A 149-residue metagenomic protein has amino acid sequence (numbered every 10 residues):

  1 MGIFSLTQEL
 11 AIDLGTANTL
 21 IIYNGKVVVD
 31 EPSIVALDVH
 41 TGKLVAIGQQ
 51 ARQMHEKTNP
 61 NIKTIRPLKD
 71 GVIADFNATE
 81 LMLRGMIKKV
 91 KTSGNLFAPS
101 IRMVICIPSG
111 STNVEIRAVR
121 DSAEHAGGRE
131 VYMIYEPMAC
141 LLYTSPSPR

Functional and structural regions predicted by a protein language model:
M1-S145: Nucleotide/phosphate-binding catalytic cleft detector across ATP-hydrolyzing and phosphate-transferring enzymes
R149: PRPP/pyrophosphate-binding module of the type I phosphoribosyltransferase fold
